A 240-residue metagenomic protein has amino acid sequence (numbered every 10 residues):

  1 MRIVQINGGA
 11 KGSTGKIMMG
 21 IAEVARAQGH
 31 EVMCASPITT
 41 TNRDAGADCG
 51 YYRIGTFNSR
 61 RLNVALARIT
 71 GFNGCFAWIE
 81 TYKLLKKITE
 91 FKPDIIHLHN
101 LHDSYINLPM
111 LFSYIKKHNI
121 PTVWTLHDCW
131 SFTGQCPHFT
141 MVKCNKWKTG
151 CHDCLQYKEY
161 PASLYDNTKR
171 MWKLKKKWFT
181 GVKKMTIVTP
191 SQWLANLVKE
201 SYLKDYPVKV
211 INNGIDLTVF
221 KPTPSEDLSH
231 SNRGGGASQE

Functional and structural regions predicted by a protein language model:
M1-A47, F91, K117-I120: N-terminal subdomain of nucleotide-sugar transferases
I17, R43-Y51, M110, G134-F139 (+2 more regions): Short aromatic-enriched loop/helix-cap "lid" or pocket-rim segments at secondary-structure transitions that line
A27-I95: A conserved catalytic-core segment of Leloir-type glycosyltransferases
K86-I106, I120-H127: Short N-terminal targeting/anchoring amphipathic segment
N100-Y105, L126-P137, L155-L164: A short, histidine- and acid-enriched strand-loop-helix "catalytic/donor-clamping" loop that lines the nucleotide-sugar
K117, W130, K146-I187, Y202 (+1 more regions): Membrane-proximal helix-turn-helix segments that form the acceptor-binding/catalytic region of lipid-linked
W172-K175, K221-G234: A short helix/loop element that forms part of the nucleotide-sugar donor recognition site in Leloir-type
W193, G214: Carbohydrate-associated surface elements
